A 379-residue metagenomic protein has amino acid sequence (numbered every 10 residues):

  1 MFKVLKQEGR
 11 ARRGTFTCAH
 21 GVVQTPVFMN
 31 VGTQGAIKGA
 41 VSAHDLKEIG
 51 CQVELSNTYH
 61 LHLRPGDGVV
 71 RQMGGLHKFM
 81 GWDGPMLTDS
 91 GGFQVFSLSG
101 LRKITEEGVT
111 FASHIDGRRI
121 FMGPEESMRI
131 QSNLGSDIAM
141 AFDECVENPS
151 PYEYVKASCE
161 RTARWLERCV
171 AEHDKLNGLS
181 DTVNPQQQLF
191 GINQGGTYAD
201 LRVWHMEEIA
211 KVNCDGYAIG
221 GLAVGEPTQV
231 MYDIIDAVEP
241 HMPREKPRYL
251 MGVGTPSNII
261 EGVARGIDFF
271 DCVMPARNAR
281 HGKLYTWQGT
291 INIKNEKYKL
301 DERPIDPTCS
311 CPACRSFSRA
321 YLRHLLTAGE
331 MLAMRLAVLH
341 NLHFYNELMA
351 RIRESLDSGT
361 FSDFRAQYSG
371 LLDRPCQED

Functional and structural regions predicted by a protein language model:
M1-T15, V23-G32, G39-A40, D143-P149 (+1 more regions): C-terminal extensions of enzymes
M1-T182, E296-K299: Non-catalytic, usually N-terminal nucleic-acid engagement modules in DNA/RNA processing proteins
G21, E54, D89, Q131 (+5 more regions): Conserved, mostly hydrophobic/aromatic
G21, T162-C169, I209, V238 (+2 more regions): Hydrophobic alpha-helical packing residues
F121, E125, Y152, K156-A163 (+5 more regions): Non-membrane alpha-helical structural segments and their capping/turn regions in soluble enzymes
N148-Y152, K156, G216-L222, M331-M334: Glycine- and acidic
A163, E172, L176, N184-I305: Glycine-rich phosphate/ribose-binding loops and adjacent secondary-structure elements that form binding surfaces
E172-T182, K246, I352-F364: Surface-exposed helix-capping loop/turn segments at secondary-structure junctions
